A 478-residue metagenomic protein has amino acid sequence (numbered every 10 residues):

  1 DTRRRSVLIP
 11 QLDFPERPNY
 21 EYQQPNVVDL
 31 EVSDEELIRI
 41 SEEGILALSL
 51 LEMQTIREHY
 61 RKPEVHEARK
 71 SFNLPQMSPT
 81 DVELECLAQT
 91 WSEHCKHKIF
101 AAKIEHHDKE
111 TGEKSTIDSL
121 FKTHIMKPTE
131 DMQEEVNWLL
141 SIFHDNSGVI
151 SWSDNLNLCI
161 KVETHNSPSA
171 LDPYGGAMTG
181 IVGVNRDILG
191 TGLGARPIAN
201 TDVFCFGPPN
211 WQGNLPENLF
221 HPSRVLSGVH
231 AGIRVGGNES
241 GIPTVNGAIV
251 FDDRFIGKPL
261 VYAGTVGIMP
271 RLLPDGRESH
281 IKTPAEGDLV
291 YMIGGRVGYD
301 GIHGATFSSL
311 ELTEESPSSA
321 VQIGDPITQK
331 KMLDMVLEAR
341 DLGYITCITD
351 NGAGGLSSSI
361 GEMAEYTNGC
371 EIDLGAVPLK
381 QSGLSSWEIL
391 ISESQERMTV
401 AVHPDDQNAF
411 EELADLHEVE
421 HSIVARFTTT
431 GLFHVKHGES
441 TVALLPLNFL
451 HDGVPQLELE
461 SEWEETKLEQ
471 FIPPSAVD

Functional and structural regions predicted by a protein language model:
D1-T328, V336-L342, G352-L356, N368 (+4 more regions): Core nucleic-acid recognition elements
T346-T349, T399: Short catalytic-loop micro-motif centered on adjacent basic/acidic residues
A364-A376: A short, contiguous, amphipathic alpha-helix enriched in charged residues
L374-W387: Short amphipathic beta-strand starts and helix->beta connectors
Q395-R397: Short, solvent-exposed beta-strand edge segments and adjacent coil->beta transition regions
D406-E412: Short amphipathic alpha-helices within nucleic acid-binding modules
